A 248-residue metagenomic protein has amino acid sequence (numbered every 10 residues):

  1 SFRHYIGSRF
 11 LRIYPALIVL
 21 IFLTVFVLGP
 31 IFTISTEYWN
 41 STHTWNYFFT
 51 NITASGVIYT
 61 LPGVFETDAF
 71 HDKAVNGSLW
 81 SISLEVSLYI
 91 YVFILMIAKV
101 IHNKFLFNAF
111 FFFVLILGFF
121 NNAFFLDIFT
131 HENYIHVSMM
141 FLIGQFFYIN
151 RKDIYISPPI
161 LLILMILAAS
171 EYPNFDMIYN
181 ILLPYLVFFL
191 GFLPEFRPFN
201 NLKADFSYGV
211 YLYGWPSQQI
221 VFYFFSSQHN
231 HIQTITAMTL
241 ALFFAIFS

Functional and structural regions predicted by a protein language model:
S1-R9, T36-W39: Membrane-helix interface linkers and caps
I13-V86, P184: Membrane-interface helix-loop-helix regions
I18, F22-F26, P30, I90 (+7 more regions): Generic alpha-helical transmembrane segments of integral inner-membrane proteins, especially permease/transport modules
V75, N122-H131, K152, A169-I178 (+1 more regions): Membrane-interface helix caps and helix-loop-helix hairpins in membrane proteins
I82-I90, H131-I143, I178-L186, L212-S217: Membrane-embedded alpha-helical segments of multi-pass membrane proteins, especially the transmembrane helices
V86-V114, Y148-I156, H229-N230, T234: Solvent-exposed interhelical
L88, V92-V100, M140-K152, P184-L193 (+4 more regions): Hydrophobic transmembrane alpha-helices
M165-S248: Alpha-helical transmembrane segments of multi-pass integral membrane proteins
